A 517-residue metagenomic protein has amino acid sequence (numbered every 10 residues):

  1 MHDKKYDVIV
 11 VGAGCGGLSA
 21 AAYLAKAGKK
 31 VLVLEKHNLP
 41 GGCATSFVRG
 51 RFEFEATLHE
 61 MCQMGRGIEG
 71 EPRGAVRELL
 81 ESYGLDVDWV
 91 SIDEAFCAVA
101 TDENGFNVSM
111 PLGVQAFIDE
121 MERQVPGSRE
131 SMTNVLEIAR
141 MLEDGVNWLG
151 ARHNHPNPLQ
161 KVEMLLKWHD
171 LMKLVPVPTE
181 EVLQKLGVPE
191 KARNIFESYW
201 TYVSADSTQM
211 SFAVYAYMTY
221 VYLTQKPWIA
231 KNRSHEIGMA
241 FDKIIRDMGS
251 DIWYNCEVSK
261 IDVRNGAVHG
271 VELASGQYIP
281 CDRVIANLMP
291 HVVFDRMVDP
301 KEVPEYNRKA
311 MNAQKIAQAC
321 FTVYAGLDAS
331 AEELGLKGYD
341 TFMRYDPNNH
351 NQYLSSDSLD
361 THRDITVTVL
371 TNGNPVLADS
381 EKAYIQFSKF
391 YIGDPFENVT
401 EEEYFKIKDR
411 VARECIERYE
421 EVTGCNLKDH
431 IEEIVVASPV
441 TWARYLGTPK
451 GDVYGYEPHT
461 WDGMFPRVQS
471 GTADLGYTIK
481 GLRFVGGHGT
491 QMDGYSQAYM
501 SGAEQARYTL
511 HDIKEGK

Functional and structural regions predicted by a protein language model:
H2-D144: N-terminal glycine-rich phosphate/pyrophosphate-binding loop and immediately adjacent elements
E103-M210: Rossmann-like flavin
P189, R193-V203, T366-T368, C425-M492: A glycine-rich dinucleotide-binding beta-alpha-beta segment and adjacent secondary-structure elements that constitute
T219-V268: Helical element adjacent to the flavin cofactor pocket in flavoenzyme catalytic cores
I229, E257-D379: Mid-domain catalytic core of redox enzymes that form a hydrophobic substrate pocket/lid adjacent to a catalytic redox
V263, H511-K517: Active-site-proximal substrate-binding core of FAD-dependent oxidoreductases
S330-P439, A443: C-terminal segments that line or cap access tunnels to active or ligand-binding sites in enzymes and enzyme-associated
G487-L510: A conserved FAD-binding loop/helix module that cradles the flavin
